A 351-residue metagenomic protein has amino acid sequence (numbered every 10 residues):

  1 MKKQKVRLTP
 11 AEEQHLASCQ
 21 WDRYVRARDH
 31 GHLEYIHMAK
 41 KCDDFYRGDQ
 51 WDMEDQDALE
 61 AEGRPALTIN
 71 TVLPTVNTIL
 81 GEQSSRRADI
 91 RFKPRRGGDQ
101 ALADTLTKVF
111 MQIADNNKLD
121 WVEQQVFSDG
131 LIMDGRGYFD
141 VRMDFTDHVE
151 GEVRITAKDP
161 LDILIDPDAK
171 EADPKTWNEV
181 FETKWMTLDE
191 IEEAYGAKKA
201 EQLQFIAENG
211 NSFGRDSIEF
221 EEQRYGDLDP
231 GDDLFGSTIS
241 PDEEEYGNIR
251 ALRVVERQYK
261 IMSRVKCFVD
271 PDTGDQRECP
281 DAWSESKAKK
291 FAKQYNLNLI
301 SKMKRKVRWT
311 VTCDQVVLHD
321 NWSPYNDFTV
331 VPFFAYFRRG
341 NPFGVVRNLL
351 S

Functional and structural regions predicted by a protein language model:
M1-S351: Extended alpha-helical, oligomerization-prone segments that build pores/tubes and scaffolds
